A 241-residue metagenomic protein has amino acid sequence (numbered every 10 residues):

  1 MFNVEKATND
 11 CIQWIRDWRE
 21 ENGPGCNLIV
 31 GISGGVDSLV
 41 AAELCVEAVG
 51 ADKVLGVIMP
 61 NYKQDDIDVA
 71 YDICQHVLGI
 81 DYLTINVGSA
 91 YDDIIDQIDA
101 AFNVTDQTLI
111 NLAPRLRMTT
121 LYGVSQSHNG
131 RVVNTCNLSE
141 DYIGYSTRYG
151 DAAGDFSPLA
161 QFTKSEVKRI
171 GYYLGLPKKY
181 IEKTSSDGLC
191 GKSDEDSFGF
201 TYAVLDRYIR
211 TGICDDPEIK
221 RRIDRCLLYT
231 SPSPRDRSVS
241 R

Functional and structural regions predicted by a protein language model:
M1-S146: ATP-dependent adenylation/nucleotidyltransferase module used to activate substrates
G25-C26, P177, D216-P217, S231: Flexible, glycine/charged-enriched surface loops at secondary-structure junctions
L109-A113, R117, G130-V204: Catalytic subdomain that performs nucleotidyl-dependent activation
Y208: Short, amphipathic alpha-helical "recognition" segments used to contact nucleic acids or chromatin
T211-G212: An accessory alpha-helical subdomain
Y229-D236: Conserved small/polar residues in nucleotide/adenosyl-binding loops
